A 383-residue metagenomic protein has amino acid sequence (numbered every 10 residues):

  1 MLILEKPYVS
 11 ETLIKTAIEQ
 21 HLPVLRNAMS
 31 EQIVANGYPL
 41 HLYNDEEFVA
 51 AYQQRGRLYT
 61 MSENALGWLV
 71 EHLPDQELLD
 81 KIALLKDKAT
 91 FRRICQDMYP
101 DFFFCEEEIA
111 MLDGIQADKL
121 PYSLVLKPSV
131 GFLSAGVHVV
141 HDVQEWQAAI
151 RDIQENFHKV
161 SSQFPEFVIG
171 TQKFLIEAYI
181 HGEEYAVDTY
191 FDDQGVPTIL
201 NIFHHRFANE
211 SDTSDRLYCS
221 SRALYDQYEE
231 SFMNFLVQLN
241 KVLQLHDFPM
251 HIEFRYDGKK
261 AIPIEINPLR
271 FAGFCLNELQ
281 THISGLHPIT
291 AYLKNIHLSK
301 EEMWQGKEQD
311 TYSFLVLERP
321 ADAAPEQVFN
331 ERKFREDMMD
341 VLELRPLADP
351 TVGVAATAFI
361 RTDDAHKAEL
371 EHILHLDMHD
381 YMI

Functional and structural regions predicted by a protein language model:
M1-G37: Short, charged N-terminal beta->alpha structural module
M29-K119, D363-H375: Conserved N-proximal alpha/beta basic substrate-recognition cap immediately N-terminal to, or forming the N-lobe
D101, V143-H181, V242, D380: Conserved ATP-binding module of the ATP-grasp superfamily
L124, T198, I262-E265: Protein kinase-like catalytic core scaffold
L124-Q154, E184-D188, A208-L224: Glycine-rich phosphate-binding loop of ATP-grasp-fold ATP-dependent ligases
A178-H181, D188-Q244, N267-I296: ATP-dependent carboxylate/phosphate-activation module, predominantly the ATP-grasp catalytic core and closely related
N240-N277, Q305-T311, L315-A323: Conserved metal-phosphate-binding beta-hairpin within the catalytic cores of diverse ATP-dependent phosphoryl-transfer
L293-I383: Peripheral (often C-terminal) accessory segments that flank ATP-dependent C-N-forming ligase machineries
